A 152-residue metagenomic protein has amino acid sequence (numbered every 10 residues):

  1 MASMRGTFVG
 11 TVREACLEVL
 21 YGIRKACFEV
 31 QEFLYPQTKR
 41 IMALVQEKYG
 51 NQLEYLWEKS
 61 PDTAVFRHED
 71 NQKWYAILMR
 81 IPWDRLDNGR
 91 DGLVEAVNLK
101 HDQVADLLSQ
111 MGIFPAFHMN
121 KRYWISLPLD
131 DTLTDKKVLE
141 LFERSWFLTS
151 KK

Functional and structural regions predicted by a protein language model:
M1-K152: Charge-dense, helix-prone N-terminal extensions
